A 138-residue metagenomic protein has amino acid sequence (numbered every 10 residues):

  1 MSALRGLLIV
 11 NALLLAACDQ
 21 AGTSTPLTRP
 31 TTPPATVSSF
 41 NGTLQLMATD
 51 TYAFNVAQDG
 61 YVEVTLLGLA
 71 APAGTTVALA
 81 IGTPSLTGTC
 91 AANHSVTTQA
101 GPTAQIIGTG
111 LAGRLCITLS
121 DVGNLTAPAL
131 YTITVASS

Functional and structural regions predicted by a protein language model:
M1-L8: Bacterial N-terminal signal peptides that target proteins for export
L14-A17: C-terminal motif of bacterial Sec signal peptides marking the signal peptidase cleavage site
D19-A21, T43-A92, T98-A100, T109-L119 (+1 more regions): Acidic, Ser/Thr/Pro-rich low-complexity intrinsically disordered segments
D19-T32: Bacterial Sec signal peptide processing site at the extreme N-terminus
T32-Q45: Boundary/junction segments of secreted and surface-exposed precursor proteins
P102-A104: Acidic, glycine-rich flexible loop segments
T126-S138: C-terminal interaction-tip segments
